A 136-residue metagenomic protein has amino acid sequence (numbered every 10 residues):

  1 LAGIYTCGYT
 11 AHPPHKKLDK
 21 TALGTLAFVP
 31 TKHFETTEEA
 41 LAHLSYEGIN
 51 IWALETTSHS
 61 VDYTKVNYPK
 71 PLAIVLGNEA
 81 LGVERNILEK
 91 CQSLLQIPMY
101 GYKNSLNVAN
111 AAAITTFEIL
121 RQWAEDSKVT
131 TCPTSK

Functional and structural regions predicted by a protein language model:
L1-H59, L120: RNA substrate-binding interface of SAM-dependent RNA methyltransferases
T10, L26, E79, E84 (+1 more regions): Gly/Ser/Thr-rich beta-alpha loop segments that engage phosphate groups in nucleotides
K16-K20, T64-V66, V108: Short secondary-structure transition/capping segments
K20-A27, P69-L72, I114: Short, hinge-like loop/turn segments at secondary-structure boundaries
V29-A42, L81-N86, D126-T130: Short, basic, helix/turn surface patches
I51, V75, A111: A residue-level signal for conserved active-site and pocket-lining positions in enzyme catalytic cores
T56-M99: Active-site/ligand-binding-proximal alpha/beta "capping" segment
L88-K136: Structured adenosyl-cofactor binding patch, chiefly the S-adenosyl-L-methionine
